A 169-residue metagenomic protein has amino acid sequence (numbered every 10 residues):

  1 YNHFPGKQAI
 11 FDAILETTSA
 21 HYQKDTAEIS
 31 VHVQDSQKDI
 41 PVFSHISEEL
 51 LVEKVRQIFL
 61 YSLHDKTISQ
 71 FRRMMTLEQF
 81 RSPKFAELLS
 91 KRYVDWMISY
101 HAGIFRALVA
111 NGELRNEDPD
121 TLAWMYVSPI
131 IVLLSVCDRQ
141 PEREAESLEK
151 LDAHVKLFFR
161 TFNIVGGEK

Functional and structural regions predicted by a protein language model:
Y1-P5, D12, T17: Base-recognition residues in the alpha-helical recognition helix of bacterial helix-turn-helix
G6-F11, H21-Y22, F85: Short amphipathic alpha-helical segment with a characteristic S/N-K-E followed by hydrophobic residues
A13, K24-K66, A123-Y126: Hydrophobic alpha-helical connector segments
I14-T18, Y22, H101: Generic hydrophobic, amphipathic alpha-helix propensity
A27, E49, L63-T76, F80-A110: Amphipathic alpha-helical packing segments from all-alpha helical-bundle domains
V55-I58, R72-T76, Y126, I130 (+1 more regions): Short alpha-helical scaffolding segments that buttress acidic/His motifs in well-ordered protein cores
E87, K91, D95, R106-L157 (+1 more regions): Hydrophobic/aromatic-rich alpha-helical bundle segments in the mid-to-C-terminal region
